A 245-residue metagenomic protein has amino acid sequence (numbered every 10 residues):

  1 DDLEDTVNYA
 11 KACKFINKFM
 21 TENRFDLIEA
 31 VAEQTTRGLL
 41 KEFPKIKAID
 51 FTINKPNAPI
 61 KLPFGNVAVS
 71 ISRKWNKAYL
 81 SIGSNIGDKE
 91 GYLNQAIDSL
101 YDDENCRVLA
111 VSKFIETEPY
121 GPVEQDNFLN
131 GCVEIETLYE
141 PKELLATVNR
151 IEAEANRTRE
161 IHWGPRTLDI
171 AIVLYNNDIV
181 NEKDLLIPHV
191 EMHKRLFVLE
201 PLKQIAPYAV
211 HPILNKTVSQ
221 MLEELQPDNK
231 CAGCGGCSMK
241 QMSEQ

Functional and structural regions predicted by a protein language model:
D1-A10, Q95, S99-E140: Short, surface-exposed acidic-centric catalytic microdomains
D1-A78, Q245: N-terminal, polar/charged subdomain of small-to-medium soluble alpha/beta proteins
T35, N85, V111, P201: Residue-level signal for inorganic ion chemistry
K47-I49, G65-V67, E104-A110, N127-G131 (+2 more regions): A generic structural signal for short beta-strands and their flanking turns/coil linkers
T52-P56, F114-E116, V173-Y175: Short loop/turn motifs enriched for small/polar and acidic residues
N54, S72-K74, G83, E134-L138 (+1 more regions): Solvent-exposed residues in well-ordered beta-strands and their adjoining turns, especially edge/terminal strands
K77-I97, N105: Extended accessory regions or peripheral subdomains of proteins
Y120-N127, Y139-L145, R150-Q245: Flexible, gly/pro- and Lys/Arg-enriched active-site loops
